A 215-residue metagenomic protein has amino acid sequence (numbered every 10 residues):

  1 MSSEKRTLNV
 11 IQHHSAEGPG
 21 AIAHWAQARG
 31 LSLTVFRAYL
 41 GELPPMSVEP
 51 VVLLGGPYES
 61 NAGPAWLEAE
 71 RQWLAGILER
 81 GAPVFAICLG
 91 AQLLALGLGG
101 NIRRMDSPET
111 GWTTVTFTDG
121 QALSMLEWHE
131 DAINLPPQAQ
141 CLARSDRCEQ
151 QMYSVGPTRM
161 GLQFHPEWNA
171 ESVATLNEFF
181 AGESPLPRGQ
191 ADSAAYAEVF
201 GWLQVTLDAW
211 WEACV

Functional and structural regions predicted by a protein language model:
M1-T7: Short, low-complexity, intrinsically disordered N-terminal peptides in bacterial proteins
L8-A26, A38-Y39: N-terminal beta1-alpha1 ligand-phosphate binding loop
L8-V10, L53, R103, F117-V215: Amide-donor transfer/coupling interface in amidating biosynthetic enzymes
G18, S60-A62, A95: Glycine/Thr-rich phosphate-binding loops of Rossmann-like dinucleotide-binding domains
A23-F85: Flexible gly/pro-rich beta->alpha loop and the following alpha-helix that scaffold active-site loops
V51, D106-G111: Short Pro/Gly-enriched coil loops immediately N-terminal to beta-strands
G56-E59, G90, E167: Short glycine-rich anion-binding loops that position phosphate/pyrophosphate groups of nucleotides and phosphorylated
I77-N101: Catalytic nucleophile loop
